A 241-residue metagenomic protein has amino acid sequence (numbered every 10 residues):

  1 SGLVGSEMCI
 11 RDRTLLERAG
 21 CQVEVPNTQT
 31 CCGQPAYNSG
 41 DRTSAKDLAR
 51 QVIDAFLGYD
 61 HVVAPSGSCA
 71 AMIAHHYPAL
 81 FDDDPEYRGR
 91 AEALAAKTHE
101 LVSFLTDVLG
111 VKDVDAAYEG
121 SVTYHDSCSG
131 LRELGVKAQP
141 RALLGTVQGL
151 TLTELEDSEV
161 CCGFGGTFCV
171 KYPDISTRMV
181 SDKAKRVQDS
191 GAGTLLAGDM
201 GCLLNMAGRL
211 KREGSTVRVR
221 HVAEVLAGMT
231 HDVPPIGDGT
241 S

Functional and structural regions predicted by a protein language model:
G2-V4, M8-I10: Short, small-residue-biased leader/transition segments that mark boundaries at the very start of proteins
S6, T28-S39, A64-H75, H125-L134 (+2 more regions): Local cysteine-cluster metal-coordination motifs and their immediate loop/turn environment, predominantly Fe-S cluster
E17-Q29: N-terminal glycine-rich anion-binding loops that anchor highly charged ligand groups
S39-P65, Y172-I175: Short, structured active-site "lid" loops
F56, A64-A96: Glycine/small-residue-rich loop that forms an oxyanion/phosphate-binding "nest" at active or ligand-binding sites
R88-L109, D157, E213-S241: Short, flexible loop segments at boundaries between secondary-structure elements
G130-L152: Anionic-ligand binding region
I175-G191: A short, acidic, amphipathic alpha-helical segment used as a generic capping/interface helix at domain edges
